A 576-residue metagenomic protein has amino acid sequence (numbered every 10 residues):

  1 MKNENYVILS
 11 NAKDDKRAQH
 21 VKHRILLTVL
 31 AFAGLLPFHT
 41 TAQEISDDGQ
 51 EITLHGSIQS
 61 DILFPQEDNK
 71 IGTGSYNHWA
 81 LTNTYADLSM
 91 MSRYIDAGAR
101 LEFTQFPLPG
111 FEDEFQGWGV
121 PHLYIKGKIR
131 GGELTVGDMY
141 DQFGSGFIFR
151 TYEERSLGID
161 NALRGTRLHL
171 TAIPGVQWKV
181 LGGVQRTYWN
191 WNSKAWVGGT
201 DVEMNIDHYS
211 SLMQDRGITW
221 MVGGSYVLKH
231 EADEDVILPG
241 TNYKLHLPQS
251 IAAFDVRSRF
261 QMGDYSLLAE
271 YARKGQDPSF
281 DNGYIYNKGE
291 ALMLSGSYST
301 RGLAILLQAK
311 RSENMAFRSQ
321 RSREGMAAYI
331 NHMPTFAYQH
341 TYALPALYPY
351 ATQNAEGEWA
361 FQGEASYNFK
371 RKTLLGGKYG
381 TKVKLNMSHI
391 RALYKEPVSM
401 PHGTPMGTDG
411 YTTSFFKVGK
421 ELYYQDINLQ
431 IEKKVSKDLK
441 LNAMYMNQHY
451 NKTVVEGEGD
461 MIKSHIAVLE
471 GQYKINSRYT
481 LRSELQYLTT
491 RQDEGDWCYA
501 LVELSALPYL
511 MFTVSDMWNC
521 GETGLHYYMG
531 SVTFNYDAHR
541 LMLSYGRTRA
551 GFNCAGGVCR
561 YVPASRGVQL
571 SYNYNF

Functional and structural regions predicted by a protein language model:
K2, K13-L26, A31-G34, A42: A cross-taxon signal for low-complexity, glycine/charged-rich
E44-I71, M90, I95-A99, L134 (+1 more regions): Transmembrane beta-strand segments of Gram-negative outer membrane beta-barrel proteins
Q59, G74-N77, L81, M213-G217 (+3 more regions): Exposed, low-structure sequence patches enriched in small/polar residues
Q59-D61, K70, L108-F111, T135-M213 (+6 more regions): Surface-exposed coil loops of outer-membrane beta-barrel proteins
L81-Y85, W118-L123, N161-G165, N205-H208 (+3 more regions): Short alpha-helical segments and helix-capping/turn motifs at coil-helix boundaries
S89-V184, L212-Q214, Y298-S322, E494: Outer membrane beta-barrel
L108, E112-F115, Y188-W191, K274-N287: Outer-membrane beta-barrel proteins
